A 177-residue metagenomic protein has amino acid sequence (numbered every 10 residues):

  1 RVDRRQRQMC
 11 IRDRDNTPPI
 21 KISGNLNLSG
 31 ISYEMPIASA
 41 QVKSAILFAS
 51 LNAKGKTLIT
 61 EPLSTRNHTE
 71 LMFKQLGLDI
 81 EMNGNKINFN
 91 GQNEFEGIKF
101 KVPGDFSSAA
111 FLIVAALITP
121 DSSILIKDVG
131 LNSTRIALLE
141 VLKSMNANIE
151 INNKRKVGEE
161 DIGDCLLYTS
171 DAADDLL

Functional and structural regions predicted by a protein language model:
R1-R7, I11, Y168-L177: Single conserved hydrophobic/aromatic residue that forms the stacking wall/gate of nucleotide- or nucleobase-binding
R12-M35, N52, L78-F106, L117-I118 (+1 more regions): Self-splicing inteins and homing endonuclease
G30-I37, G55-S64, I98-V102, I124-V129: Flexible, glycine/proline-enriched loop segments at strand-loop-helix junctions that form or flank small-ligand binding
A40-S44, F48, S107-S108: Secondary-structure capping and domain/repeat boundary segments
S50, F73, A115-A116: Conserved short beta-strand element of beta-propeller blades
T60-Q75: Aromatic- and glycine-enriched pocket-lining scaffold segments that form the walls of small-molecule binding clefts
A109, V114-E150: A conserved active-site cap/scaffold subdomain adjacent to cofactor or substrate pockets
